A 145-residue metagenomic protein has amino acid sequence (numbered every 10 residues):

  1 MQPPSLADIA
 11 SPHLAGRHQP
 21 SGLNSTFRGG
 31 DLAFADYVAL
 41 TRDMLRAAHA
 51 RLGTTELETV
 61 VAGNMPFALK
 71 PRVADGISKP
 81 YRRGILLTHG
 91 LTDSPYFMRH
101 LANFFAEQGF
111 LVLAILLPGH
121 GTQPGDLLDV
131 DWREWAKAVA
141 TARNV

Functional and structural regions predicted by a protein language model:
M1-M65, L69-G76: N-terminal targeting or regulatory segments adjacent to alpha/beta-hydrolase or S9 domains
M44, F67, A74, Y96 (+2 more regions): Residue-level detector of solvent-exposed, low-hydrophobicity positions
A62-H120: Short, surface-exposed "cap/lid" segments of acyl-processing enzymes
T122-V145: Catalytic nucleophile-loop/oxyanion-hole region of alpha/beta-hydrolase and closely related hydrolase-like folds
